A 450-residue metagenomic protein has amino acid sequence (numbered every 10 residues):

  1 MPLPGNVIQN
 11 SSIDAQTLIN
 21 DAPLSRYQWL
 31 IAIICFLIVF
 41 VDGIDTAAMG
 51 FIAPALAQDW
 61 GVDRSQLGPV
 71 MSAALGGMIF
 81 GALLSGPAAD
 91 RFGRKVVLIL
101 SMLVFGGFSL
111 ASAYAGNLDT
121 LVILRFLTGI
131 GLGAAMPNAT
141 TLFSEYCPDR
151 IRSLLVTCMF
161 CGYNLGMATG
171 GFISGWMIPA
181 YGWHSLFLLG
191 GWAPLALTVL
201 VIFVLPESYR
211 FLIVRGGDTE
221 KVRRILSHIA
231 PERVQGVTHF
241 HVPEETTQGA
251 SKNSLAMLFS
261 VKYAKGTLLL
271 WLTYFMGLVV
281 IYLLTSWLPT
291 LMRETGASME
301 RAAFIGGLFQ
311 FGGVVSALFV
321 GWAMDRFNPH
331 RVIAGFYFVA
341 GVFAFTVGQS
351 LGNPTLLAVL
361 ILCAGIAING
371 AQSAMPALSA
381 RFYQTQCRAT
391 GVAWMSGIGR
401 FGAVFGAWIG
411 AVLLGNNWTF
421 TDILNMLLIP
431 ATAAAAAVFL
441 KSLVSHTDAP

Functional and structural regions predicted by a protein language model:
M1-D21, L205-K262: Intracellular cytosolic loops and amphipathic helices of Major Facilitator Superfamily
L30-R64, I281-P289: Extracytoplasmic
M49-G50, F259-A317: Extracytoplasmic gate region of multi-pass secondary transporters
G61, G93, Y114-T120, P148 (+2 more regions): Helix-breaking motifs and short loop linkers at transmembrane-helix boundaries and internal kinks in secondary membrane
F80-D119: Conserved MFS/SLC helix-loop-helix module at the cytosolic interface between two early adjacent transmembrane helices
V96-L110, R331-T346: Structural signature of the two symmetry-related core transmembrane helices
P179-W192, L414-I429: A membrane-interface helix-boundary motif in multi-pass transporters
L200-V204, L428-P450: Multi-pass alpha-helical transporter architecture, strongest for 12-TM Major Facilitator/SLC carriers used
